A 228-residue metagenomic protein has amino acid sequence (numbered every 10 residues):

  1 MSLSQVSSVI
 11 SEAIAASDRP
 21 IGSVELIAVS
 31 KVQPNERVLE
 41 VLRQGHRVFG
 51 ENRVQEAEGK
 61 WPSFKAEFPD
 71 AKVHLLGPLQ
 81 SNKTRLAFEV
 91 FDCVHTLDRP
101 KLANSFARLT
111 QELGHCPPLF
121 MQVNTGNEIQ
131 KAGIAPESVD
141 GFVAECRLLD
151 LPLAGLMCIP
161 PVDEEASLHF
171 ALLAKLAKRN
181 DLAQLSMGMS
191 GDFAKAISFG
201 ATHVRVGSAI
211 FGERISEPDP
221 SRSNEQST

Functional and structural regions predicted by a protein language model:
M1-Q184, M189-G191, F199: Conserved alpha/beta-domain cores
S2-L3, W61-F68, A194-T228: C-terminal helical cap(s) of enzyme catalytic domains, especially alpha/beta-barrels
